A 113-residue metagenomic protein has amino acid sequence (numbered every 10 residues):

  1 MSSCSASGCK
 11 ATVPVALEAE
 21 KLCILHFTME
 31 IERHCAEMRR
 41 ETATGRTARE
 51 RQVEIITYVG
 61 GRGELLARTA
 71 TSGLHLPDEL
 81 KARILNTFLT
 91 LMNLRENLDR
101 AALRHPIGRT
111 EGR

Functional and structural regions predicted by a protein language model:
M1-G108, G112: Intrinsically disordered, low-complexity regulatory regions of eukaryotic proteins
